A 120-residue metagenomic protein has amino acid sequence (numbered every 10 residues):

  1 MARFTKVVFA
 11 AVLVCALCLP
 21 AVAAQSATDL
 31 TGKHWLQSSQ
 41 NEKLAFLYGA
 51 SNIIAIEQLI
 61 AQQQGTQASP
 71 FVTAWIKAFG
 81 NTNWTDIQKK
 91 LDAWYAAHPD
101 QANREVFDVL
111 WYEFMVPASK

Functional and structural regions predicted by a protein language model:
M1-F9: Bacterial N-terminal signal peptides that target proteins for export
F9-P20: Bacterial N-terminal signal peptides
A24-Y48: Immediate post-signal-peptide N-terminus of mature secreted/exported proteins
S26-G32, I56-K120: Compact alpha-helical subdomains of small soluble proteins
N41-Q62: Surface-exposed interaction patches
